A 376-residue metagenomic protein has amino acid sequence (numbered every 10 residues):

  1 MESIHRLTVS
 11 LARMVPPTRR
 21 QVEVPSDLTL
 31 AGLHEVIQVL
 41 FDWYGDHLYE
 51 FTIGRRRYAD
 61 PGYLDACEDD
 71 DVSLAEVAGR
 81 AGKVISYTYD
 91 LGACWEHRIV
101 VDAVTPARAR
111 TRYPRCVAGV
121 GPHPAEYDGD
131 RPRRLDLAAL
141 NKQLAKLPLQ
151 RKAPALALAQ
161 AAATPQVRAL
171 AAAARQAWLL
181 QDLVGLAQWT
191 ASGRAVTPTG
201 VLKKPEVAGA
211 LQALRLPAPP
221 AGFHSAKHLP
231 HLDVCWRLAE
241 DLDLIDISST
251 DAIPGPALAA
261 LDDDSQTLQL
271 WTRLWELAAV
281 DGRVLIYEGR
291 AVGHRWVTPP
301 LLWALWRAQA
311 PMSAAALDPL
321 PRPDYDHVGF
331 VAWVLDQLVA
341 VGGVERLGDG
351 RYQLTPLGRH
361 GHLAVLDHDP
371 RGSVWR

Functional and structural regions predicted by a protein language model:
M1-S192, D233, A252-L270, L274-H294 (+3 more regions): Short linear regulatory motifs enriched in tryptophan with gly/pro/ser
A12, R175-S225, P230: The feature marks the first
V196-F223, V297-Y325: Short acidic, hydrophobic short linear motifs in intrinsically disordered regions
P198-T199, A213-L274, V292-G293: Hydrophobic alpha-helical segments that drive targeting, anchoring, or assembly
D246, R307, V374-R376: Extended alpha-helical interface modules used as scaffolds for assembling large macromolecular complexes
